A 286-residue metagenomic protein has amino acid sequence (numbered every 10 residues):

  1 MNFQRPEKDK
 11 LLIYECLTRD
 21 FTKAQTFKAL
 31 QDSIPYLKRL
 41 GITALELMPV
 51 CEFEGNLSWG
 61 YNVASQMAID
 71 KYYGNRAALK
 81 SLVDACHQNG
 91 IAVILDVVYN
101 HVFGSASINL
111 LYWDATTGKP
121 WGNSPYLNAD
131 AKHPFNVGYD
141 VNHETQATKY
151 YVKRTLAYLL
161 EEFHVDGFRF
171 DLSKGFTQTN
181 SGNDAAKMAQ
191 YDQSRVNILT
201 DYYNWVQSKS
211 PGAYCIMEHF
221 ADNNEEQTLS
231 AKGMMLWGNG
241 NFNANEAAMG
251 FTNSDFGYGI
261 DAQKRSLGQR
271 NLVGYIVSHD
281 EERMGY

Functional and structural regions predicted by a protein language model:
M1-N2, R265: Basic/Trp-rich segment in TM-proximal cytosolic loops or flexible interdomain/linker regions
F3-H164, R169-Y191, D201-S210, Y214: Substrate-binding/active-site clefts of carbohydrate-active enzymes
C51, W59-Y61, H87-N89, L172-Y286: Active-site-proximal helices and loops of the catalytic beta/alpha 8
